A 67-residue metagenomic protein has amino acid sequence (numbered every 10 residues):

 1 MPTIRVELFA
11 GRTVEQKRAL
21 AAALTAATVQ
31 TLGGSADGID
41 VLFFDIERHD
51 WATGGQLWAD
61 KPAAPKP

Functional and structural regions predicted by a protein language model:
P2-P67: A domain-level signal for the structural core that forms small-molecule/cofactor-binding pockets and catalytic centers
